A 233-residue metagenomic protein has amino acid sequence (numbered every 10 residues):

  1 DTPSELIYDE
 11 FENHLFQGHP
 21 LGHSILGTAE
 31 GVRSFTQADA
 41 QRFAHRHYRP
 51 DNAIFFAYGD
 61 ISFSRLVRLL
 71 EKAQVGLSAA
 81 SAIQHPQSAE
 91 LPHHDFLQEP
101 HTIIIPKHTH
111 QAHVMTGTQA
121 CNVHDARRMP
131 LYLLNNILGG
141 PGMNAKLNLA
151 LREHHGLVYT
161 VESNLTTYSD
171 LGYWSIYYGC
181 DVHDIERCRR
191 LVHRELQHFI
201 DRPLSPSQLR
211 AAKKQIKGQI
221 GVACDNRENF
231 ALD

Functional and structural regions predicted by a protein language model:
D1-S88, H93, I104, C121-N122 (+3 more regions): Charge-rich, well-structured scaffold segments of protease-associated domains
Q98-K107: Short amphipathic
T109-Q111, Q119-K146: A conserved active-site cap/scaffold subdomain adjacent to cofactor or substrate pockets
